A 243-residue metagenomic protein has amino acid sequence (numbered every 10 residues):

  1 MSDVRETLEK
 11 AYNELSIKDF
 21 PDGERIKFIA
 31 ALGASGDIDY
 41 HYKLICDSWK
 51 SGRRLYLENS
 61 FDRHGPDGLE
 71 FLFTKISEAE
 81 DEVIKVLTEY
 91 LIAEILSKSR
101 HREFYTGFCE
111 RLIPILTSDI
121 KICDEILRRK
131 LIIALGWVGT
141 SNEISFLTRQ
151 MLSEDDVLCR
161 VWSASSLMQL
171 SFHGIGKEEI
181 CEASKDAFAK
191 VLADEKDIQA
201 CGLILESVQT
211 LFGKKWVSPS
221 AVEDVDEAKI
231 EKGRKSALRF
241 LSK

Functional and structural regions predicted by a protein language model:
S2-Y12, I29-I45, P66-S77, K98-D119 (+3 more regions): Amphipathic alpha-helical scaffolding segments comprising HEAT/armadillo-like alpha-solenoid repeats
Y42-G52, K85-I95, I120-D124, R160-L167: HEAT-repeat alpha-solenoid elements in large eukaryotic scaffold proteins
K50-R54, P66, D81-V86, K121 (+5 more regions): Alpha-helix N-cap/helix-start positions at coil->helix boundaries
Y56, L87, L91, I115 (+7 more regions): Alpha-solenoid helical repeat scaffolds
D62, A93-S97, G136, M168-Q169 (+2 more regions): Structural signature of alpha-helical solenoid repeat scaffolds
R128-L152, V161-W162: Internal alpha-helical scaffold/solenoid segments in large eukaryotic proteins
V161-T210: Ankyrin-repeat and related helical/solenoid repeat scaffolds used for protein-protein interactions
Q209-K243: Eukaryotic acidic, Ser/Thr-rich intrinsically disordered low-complexity regions
